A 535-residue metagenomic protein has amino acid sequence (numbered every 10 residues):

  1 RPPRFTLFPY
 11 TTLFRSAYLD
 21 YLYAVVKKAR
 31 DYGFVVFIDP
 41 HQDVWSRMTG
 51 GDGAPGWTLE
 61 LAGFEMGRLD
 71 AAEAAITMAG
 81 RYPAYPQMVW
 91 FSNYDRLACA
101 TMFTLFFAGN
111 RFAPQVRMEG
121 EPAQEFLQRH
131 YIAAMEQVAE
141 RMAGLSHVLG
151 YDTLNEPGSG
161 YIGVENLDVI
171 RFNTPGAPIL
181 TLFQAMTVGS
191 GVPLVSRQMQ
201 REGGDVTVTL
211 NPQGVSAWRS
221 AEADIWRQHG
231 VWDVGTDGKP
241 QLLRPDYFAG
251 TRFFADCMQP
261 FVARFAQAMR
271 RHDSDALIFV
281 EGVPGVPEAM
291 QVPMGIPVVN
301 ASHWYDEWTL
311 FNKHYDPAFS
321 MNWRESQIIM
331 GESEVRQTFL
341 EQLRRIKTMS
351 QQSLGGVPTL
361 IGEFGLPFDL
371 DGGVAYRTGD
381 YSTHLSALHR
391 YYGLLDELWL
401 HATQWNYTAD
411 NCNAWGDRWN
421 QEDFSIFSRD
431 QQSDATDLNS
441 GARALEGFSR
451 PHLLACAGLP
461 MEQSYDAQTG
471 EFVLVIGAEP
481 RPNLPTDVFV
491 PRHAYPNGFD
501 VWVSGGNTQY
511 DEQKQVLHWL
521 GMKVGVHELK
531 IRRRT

Functional and structural regions predicted by a protein language model:
P2-L13: Short, small-residue-biased leader/transition segments that mark boundaries at the very start of proteins
R15, L19-L22, H384-L388: Amphipathic alpha-helical segments in well-structured domains
A24-K27, D31-F37, Q42-M330, R345-D371 (+2 more regions): Active-site region of glycoside hydrolase catalytic domains
V292-A301, Y305-N312, D316, M321-S326 (+4 more regions): Aromatic-rich peripheral "rim/lid" segments of glycoside hydrolase catalytic domains that contact and position glycan
W502-T508: Change "in extracellular beta-sheet-rich domains … of secreted and cell-surface proteins" to "in beta-sheet-rich domains
E512-K514: Short, solvent-exposed loop/turn segments in extracellular or other extracytoplasmic domains
L517-T535: Surface-exposed interaction regions enriched in Ser/Thr/Asp/Glu that occur as long low-complexity tracts or repetitive
